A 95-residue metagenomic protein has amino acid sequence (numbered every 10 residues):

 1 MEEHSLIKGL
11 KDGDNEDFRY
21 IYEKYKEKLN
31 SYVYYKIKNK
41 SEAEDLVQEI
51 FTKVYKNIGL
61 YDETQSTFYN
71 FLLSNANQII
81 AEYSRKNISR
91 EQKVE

Functional and structural regions predicted by a protein language model:
M1-E27: N-terminal module of bacterial RNA polymerase sigma factors
K11-D12, F51-Q65, N87: Sigma70-family region 2
K11-R19, N30-E49: Short, charged helix-capping/linker segments at alpha-helix termini
S31, D45-T52, S66-Q78: Structural recognition of an alpha-helix C-terminal capping motif at a helix-to-coil junction
L60-E63, S74-V94: Arg/Lys-rich amphipathic alpha helix in sigma70-family domain 2
